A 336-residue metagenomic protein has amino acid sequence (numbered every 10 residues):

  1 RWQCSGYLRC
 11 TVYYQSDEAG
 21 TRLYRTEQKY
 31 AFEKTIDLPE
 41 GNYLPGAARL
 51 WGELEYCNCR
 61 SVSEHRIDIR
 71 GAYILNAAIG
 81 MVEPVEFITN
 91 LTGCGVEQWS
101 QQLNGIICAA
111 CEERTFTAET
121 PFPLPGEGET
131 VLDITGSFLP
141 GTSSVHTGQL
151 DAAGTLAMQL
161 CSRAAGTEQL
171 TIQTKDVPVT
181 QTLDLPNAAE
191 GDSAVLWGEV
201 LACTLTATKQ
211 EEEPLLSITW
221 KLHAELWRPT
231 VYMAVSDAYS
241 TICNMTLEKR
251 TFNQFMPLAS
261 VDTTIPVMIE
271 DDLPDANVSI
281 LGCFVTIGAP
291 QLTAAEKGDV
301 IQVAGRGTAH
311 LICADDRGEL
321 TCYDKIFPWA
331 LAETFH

Functional and structural regions predicted by a protein language model:
R1-H336: C-terminal beta-sandwich interaction modules and adjacent acidic, Ser/Thr/Pro/Gly-rich low-complexity tails used
